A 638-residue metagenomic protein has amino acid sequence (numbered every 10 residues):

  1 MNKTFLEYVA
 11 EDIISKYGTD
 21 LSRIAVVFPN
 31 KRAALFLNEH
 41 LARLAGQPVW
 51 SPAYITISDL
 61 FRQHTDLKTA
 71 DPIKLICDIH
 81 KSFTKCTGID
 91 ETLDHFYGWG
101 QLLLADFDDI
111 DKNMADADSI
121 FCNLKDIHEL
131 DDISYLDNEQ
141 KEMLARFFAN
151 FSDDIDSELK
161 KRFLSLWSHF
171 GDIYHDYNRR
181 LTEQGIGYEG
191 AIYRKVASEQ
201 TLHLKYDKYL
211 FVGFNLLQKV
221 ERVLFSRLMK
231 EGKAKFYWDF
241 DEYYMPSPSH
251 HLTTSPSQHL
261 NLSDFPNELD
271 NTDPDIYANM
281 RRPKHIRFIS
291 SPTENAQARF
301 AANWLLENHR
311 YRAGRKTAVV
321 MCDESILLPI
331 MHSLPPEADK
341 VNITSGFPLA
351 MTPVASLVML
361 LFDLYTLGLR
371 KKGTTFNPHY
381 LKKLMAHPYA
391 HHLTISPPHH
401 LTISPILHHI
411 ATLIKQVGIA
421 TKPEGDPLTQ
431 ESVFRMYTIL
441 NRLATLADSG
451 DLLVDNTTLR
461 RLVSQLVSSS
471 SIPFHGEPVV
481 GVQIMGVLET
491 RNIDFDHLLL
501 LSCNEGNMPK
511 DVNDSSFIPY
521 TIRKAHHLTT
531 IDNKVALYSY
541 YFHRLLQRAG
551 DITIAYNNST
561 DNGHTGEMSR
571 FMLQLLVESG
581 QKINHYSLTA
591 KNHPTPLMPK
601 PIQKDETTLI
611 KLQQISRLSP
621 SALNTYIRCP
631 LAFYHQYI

Functional and structural regions predicted by a protein language model:
M1-T56, F61, T65-K68, F225-S226 (+2 more regions): Anion-coordinating catalytic cores for phosphoryl-, nucleotidyl-, and glycosidic chemistry
K31-H203, K219: Basic/charged alpha-beta structural segments of nucleotide/phosphate-handling enzymes
D66-L67, A191, K195-E199, F211-L216 (+3 more regions): Catalytic-core helical/loop segments in enzymes performing group transfer/polymerization on anionic/lipid-linked
W99-L104, N123, I127, H251-T253 (+3 more regions): Low-complexity, intrinsically disordered segments with a bias for serine/threonine
M114, Q184-G185, N215, G232 (+3 more regions): Short glycine-centered helix-capping/turn motifs at secondary-structure transition points
D137, S157-R162, L166, S247-P248 (+3 more regions): Intrinsic low-complexity/disordered segments
G171-A191, D207-F211, M280-P292, H526-T530: Acidic/glycine-enriched edge-of-secondary-structure segments
Y188, Q200-H203, K208-P248, P256-D264 (+1 more regions): Extended, H/D-rich, highly charged conserved domains that either
